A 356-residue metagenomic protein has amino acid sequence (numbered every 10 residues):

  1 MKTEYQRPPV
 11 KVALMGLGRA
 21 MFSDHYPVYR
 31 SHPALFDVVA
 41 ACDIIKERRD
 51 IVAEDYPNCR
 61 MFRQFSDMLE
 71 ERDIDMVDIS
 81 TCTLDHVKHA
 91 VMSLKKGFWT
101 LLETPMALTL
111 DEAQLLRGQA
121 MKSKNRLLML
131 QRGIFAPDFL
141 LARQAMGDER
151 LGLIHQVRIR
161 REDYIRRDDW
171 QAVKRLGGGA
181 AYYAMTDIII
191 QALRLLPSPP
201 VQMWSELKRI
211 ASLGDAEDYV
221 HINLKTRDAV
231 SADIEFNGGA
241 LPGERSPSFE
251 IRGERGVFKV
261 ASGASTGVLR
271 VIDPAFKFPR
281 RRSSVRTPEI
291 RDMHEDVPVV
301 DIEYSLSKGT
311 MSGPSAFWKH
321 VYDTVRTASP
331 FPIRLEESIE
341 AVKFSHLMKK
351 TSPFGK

Functional and structural regions predicted by a protein language model:
M1-Q6, M76-D78, L306-K356: C-terminal helix-rich "cap/oligomerization" subdomain common to oxidoreductases
M1-Y56: N-terminal Rossmann-like dinucleotide-binding module
Y56-Q119, G313-A316: Beta-loop-alpha module in the N-terminal Rossmann-like domain of NAD(P)-dependent dehydrogenases, especially those
L102, L127-M129, V260: Hydrophobic residues in well-ordered beta-strands that form the structural core
R126, G133-L213: Predominantly a Rossmann-like dinucleotide-binding segment in NAD(P)-dependent oxidoreductases
E235-G243: Glycine-rich phosphate/pyrophosphate-binding beta-alpha loops
E250, R255-P332, E336: C-terminal glycine/acidic-rich active-site capping loop/insertion
